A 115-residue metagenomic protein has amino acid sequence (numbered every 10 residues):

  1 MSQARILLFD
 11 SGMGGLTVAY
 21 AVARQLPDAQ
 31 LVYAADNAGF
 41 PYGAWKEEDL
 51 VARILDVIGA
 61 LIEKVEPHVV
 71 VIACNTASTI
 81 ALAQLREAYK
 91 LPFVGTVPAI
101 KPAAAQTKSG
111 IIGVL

Functional and structural regions predicted by a protein language model:
M1-L115: Non-catalytic structural scaffold of enzyme domains
